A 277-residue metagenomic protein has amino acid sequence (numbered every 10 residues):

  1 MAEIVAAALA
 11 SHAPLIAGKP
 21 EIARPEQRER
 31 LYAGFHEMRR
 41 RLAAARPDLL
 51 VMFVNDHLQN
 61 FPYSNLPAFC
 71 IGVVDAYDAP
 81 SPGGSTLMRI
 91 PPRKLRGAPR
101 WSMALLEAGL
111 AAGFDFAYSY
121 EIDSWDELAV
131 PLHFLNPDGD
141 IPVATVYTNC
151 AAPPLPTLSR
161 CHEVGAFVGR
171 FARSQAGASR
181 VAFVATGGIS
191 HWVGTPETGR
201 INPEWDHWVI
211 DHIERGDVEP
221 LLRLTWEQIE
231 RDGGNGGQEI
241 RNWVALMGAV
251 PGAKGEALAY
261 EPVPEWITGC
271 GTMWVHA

Functional and structural regions predicted by a protein language model:
M1-D48, Y63-E163, S174, P196-A277: Flexible, D/E/H-enriched segments
H12-P14, V54-H57: Short glycine-rich, polar/acidic loop-and-turn segments at beta strand-coil junctions
D48-N55, V146, S179-G187: Beta-strand elements within well-structured catalytic alpha/beta cores of enzymes that handle phosphate/sulfate esters
L58-P62, S190-G194: Short catalytic/ligand-binding loop motif for oxyanion handling, primarily in non-cytosolic enzymes, centered on
G165, A185-G187, G269: Glycine-centered flexibility sites
A166-V181: Non-transmembrane, aqueous-exposed alpha-helical and coiled segments at domain scale
